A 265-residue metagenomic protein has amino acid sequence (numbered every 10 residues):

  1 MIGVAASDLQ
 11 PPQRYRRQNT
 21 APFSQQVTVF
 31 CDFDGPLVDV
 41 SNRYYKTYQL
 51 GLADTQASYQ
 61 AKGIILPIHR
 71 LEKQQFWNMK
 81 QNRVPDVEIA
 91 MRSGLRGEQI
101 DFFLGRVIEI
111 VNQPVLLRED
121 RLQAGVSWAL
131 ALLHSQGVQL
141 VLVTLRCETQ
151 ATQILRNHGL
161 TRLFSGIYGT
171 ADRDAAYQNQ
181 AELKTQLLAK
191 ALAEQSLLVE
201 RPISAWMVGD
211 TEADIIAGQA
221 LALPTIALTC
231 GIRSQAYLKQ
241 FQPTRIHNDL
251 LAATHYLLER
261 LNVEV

Functional and structural regions predicted by a protein language model:
L9-Q13, R17, F23-A124: N-terminal helical cap/lid subdomain that shapes the substrate entry/recognition surface in HAD-like hydrolases
F23-S24, Q136-V138, E194-P202, R260 (+1 more regions): Glycine-rich phosphate-binding loop signature in dinucleotide/nucleotide-binding domains
R43, R121-G125, R146, D210 (+1 more regions): Short beta->alpha linker loops
N112-L142, R146-T152: Short, acidic loop-to-helix structural element flanking the phosphoryl-transfer center in phosphate-processing enzymes
S127-H134, L192, I215-Q219: Surface-exposed amphipathic alpha-helices with a cationic face
V141, E148-W206, Q219-L221: Substrate-recognition "cap/lid" segment bordering the active-site pocket of phosphatases
T144, M207-I246: Acidic, Mg2+-coordinating phosphoryl-transfer loop and its flanking beta/alpha structural elements, shared across
G159-T170, Y237-L257: Structural recognition of alpha->loop->beta junctions
